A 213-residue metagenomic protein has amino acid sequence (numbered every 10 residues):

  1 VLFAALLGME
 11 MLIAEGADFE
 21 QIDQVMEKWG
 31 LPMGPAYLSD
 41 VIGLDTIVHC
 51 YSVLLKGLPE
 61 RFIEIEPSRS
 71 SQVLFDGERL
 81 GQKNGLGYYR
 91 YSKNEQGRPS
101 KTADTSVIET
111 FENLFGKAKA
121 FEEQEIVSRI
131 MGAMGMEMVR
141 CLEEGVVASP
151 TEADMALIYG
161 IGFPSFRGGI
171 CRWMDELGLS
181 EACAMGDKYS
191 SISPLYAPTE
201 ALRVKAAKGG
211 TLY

Functional and structural regions predicted by a protein language model:
V1-Y213: N-terminal glycine-rich phosphate-binding loop for ADP-containing cofactors
